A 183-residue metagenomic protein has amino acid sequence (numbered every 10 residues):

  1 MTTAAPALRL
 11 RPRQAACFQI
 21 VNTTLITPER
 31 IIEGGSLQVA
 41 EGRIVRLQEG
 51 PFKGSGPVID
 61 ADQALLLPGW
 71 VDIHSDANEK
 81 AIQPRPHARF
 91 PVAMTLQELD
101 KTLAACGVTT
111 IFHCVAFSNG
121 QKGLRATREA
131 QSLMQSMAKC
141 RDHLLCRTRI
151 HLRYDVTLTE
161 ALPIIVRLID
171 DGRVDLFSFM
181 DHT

Functional and structural regions predicted by a protein language model:
M1-K53: N-terminal metal-binding scaffold of metallo-dependent hydrolase/deaminase domains
I20, P57-I59, V71: Hydrophobic/aromatic beta-strand patches that form the interior of the parallel beta-sheet core in alpha/beta enzyme
T23, L37, G42, Q63 (+3 more regions): Divalent metal-coordination and catalytic microenvironments
G56-A64, L96-L103, L162-F177: Short amphipathic alpha-helices and their capping/turn segments at secondary-structure boundaries
A61-S132: Metal-associated gating/positioning segment near the N- to mid-region
F117-T183: Metal-coordinating catalytic core of metallo-dependent amide/deamination hydrolases
